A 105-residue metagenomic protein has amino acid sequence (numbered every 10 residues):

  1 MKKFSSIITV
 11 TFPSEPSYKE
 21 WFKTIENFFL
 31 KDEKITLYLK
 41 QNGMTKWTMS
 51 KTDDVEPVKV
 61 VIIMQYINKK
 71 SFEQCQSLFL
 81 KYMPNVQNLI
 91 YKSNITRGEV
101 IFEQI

Functional and structural regions predicted by a protein language model:
M1-K2, K40-V61, K81-I105: Glycine-rich beta-strand-turn "strand-cap" elements at beta-sheet edges
K3-F12, V61: Active-site-flanking beta-strand signature of metal-NTP-handling nucleotidyl enzymes and homologous cyclase-like
I8, F12, P16, I25-F28 (+1 more regions): A generic hydrophobic-segment detector
I8, W21, I25, W47 (+2 more regions): Hydrophobic pocket/interface hotspot
S17, I35, E56-P57, S71 (+1 more regions): Low-complexity, compositionally biased segments
S17-K46, L80-Q87: Short amphipathic alpha-helical segments
Y18-W21, N68-L78: Short amphipathic alpha-helices within nucleic acid-binding modules
Q65: Sensory beta-strand/linker motifs that couple input domains to effectors
